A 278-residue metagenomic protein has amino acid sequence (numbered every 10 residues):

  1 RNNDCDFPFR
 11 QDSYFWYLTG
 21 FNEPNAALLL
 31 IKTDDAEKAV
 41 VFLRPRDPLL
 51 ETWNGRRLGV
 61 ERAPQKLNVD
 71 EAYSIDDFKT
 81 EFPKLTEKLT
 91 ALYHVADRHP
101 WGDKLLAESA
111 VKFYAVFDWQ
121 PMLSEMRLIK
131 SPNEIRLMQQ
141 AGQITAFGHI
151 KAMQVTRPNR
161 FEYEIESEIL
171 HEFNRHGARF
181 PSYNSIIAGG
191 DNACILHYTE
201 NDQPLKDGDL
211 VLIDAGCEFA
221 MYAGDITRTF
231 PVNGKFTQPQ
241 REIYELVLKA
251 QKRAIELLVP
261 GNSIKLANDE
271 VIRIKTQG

Functional and structural regions predicted by a protein language model:
R1-G278: Active-site neighborhoods and metal-handling regions in enzymes and metal-associated proteins
